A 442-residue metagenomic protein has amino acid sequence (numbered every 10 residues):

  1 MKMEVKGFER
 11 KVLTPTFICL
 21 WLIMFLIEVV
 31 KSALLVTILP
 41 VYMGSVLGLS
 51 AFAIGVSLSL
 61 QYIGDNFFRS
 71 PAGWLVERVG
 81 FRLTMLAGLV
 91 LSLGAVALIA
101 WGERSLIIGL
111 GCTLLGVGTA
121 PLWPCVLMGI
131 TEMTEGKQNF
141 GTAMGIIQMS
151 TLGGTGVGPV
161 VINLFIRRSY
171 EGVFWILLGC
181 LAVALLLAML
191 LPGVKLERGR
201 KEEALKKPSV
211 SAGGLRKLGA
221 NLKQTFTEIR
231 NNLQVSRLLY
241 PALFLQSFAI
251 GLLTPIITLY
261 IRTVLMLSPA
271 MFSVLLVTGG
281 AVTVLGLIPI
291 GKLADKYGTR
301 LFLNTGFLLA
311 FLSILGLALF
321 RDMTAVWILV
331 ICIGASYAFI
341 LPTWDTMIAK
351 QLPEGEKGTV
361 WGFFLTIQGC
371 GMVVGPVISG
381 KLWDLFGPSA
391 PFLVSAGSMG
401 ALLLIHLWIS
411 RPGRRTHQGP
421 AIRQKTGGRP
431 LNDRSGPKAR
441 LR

Functional and structural regions predicted by a protein language model:
K2-T14, K195-Y240, R423-K438: Juxtamembrane intracellular "pre-TM" segments in multi-pass secondary transporters
V12-Y62, V235-L238, A242, S247-L265: Helix-loop boundary and gating motifs at the non-cytosolic
Y62-S70, T155-G156, G280-I288, M372-V373: Residue-level signature of mid-helix packing/kink "hotspots" within the transmembrane helices of 12-pass Major
F67-G80, I166, L287-G298, W383-D384: Helix-to-loop junctions at the C-terminal end of transmembrane segments in multipass secondary transporters
L83-A97, L301-G316: Structural signature of the two symmetry-related core transmembrane helices
A95, L106-L114, T324-C332: Paired small-residue
T113-T151, M347: Cytoplasmic helix-loop-helix junction between adjacent transmembrane helices in 12-TM secondary transporters
V173-L190, F392-L407: Symmetry-related core transmembrane helices of the 12-TM Major Facilitator Superfamily/SLC fold
